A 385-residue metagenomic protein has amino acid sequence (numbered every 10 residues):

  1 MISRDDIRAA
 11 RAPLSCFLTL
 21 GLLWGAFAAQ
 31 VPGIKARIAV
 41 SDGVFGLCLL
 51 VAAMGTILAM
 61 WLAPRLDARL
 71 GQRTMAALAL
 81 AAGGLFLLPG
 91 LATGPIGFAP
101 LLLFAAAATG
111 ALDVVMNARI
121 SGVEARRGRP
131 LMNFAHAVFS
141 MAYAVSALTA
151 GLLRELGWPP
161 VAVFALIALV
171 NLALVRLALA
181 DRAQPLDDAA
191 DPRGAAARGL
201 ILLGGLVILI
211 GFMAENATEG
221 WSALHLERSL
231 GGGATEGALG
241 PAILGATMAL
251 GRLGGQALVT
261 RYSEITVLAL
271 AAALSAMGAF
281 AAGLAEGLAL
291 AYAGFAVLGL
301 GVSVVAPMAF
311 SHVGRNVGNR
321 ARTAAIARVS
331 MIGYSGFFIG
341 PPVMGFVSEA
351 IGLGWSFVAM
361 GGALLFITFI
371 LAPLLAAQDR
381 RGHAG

Functional and structural regions predicted by a protein language model:
A29-G43, G220-E236: Short amphipathic helix-loop junctions that connect adjacent transmembrane helices in Major Facilitator Superfamily/SLC
I34-K35, L66-D67, L152-G157, L226-E227 (+3 more regions): Interfacial helix-cap and linker-helix signal at transmembrane-aqueous boundaries of multi-pass secondary transporters
I57-G71, R154, G251-S263, S348-E349: Helix-to-loop junctions at the C-terminal end of transmembrane segments in multipass secondary transporters
L58-T93: Conserved MFS/SLC helix-loop-helix module at the cytosolic interface between two early adjacent transmembrane helices
R73-L87, T266-A281: Structural signature of the two symmetry-related core transmembrane helices
G90-L101, L284-G294: Helix-loop junctions at membrane interfaces in 12-TM secondary transporters
G110-A125, V304-V317: Intracellular juxtamembrane helix-capping segments at the cytosolic ends of symmetry-related transmembrane helices
V161-A178, F357-P373: Symmetry-related core transmembrane helices of the 12-TM Major Facilitator Superfamily/SLC fold
